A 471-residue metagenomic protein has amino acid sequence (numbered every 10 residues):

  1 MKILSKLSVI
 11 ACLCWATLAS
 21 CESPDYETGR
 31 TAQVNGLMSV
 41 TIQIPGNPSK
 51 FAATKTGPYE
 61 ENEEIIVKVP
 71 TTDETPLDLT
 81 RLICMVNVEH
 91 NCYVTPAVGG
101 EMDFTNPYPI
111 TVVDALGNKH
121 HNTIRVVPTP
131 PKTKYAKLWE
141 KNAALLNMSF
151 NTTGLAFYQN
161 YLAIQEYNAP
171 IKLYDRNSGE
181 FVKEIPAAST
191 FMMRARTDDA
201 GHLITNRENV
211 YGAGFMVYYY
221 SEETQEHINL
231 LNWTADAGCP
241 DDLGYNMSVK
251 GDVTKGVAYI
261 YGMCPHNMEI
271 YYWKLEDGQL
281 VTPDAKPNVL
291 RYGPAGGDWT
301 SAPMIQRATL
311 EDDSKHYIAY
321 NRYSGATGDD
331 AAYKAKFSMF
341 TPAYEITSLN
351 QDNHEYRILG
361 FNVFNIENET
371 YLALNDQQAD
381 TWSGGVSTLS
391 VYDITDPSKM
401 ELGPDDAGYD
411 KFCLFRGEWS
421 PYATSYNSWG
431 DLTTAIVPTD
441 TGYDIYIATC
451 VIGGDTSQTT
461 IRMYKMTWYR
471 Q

Functional and structural regions predicted by a protein language model:
T17-S20: C-terminal motif of bacterial Sec signal peptides marking the signal peptidase cleavage site
E22-N151, W233-A235, E418-S425, W468-Q471: Beta-rich interaction/scaffold domains
K134-L145, L173, N177-T190, Y218-C239 (+3 more regions): Beta-propeller fold detector
L145-A156, P186-H202, N206-E208, F215 (+4 more regions): Repeated scaffold domains used in trafficking and secretory/extracellular systems, primarily beta-propellers
Q159-A163, G201-T205, T254-Y261, D312-A319 (+2 more regions): Entry beta-strands of beta-propeller and related beta-repeat scaffolds
N168-D175, V210-S221, V257-G278, S301 (+3 more regions): Structural motif
H354-W419: Loop/turn-rich, solvent-exposed surfaces of beta-rich toroidal or solenoidal domains
Y422-Q471: Blade-level signature of beta-propeller repeat domains, shared across WD40, Kelch, NHL, RCC1 and BNR/Asp-box propellers
